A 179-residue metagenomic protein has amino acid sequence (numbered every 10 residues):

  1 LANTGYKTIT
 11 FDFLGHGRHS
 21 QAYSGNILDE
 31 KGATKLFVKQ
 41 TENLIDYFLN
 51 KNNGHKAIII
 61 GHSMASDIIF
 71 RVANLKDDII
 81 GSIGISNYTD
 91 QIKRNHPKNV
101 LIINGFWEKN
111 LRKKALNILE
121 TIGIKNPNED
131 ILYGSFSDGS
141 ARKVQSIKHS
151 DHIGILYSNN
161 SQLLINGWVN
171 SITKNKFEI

Functional and structural regions predicted by a protein language model:
L1-E178: Soluble extramembrane regions of membrane proteins in the secretory/endomembrane system
